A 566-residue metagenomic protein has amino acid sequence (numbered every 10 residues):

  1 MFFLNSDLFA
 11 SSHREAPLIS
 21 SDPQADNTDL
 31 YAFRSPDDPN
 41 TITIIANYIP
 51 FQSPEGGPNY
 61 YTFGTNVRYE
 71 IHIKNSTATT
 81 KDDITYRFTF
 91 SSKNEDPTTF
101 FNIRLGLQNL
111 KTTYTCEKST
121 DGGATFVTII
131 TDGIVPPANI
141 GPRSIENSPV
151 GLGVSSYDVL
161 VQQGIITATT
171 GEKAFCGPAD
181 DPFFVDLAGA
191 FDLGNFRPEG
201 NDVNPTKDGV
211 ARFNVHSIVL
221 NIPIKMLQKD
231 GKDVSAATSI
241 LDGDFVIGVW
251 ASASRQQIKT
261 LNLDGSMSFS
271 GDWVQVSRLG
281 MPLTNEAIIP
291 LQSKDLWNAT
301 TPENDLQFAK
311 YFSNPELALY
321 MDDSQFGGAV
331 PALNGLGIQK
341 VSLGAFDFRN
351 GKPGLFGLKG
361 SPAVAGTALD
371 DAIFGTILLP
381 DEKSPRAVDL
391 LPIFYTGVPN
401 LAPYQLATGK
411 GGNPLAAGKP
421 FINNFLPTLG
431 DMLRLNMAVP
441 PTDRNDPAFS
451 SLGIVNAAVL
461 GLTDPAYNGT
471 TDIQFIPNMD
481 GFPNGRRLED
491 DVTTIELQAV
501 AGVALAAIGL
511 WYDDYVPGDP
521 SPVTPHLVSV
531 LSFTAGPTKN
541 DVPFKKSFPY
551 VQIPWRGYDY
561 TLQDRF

Functional and structural regions predicted by a protein language model:
M1-L8: C-terminal segment of classical bacterial N-terminal signal peptides
L8-F566: Surface-exposed extracytoplasmic segments
